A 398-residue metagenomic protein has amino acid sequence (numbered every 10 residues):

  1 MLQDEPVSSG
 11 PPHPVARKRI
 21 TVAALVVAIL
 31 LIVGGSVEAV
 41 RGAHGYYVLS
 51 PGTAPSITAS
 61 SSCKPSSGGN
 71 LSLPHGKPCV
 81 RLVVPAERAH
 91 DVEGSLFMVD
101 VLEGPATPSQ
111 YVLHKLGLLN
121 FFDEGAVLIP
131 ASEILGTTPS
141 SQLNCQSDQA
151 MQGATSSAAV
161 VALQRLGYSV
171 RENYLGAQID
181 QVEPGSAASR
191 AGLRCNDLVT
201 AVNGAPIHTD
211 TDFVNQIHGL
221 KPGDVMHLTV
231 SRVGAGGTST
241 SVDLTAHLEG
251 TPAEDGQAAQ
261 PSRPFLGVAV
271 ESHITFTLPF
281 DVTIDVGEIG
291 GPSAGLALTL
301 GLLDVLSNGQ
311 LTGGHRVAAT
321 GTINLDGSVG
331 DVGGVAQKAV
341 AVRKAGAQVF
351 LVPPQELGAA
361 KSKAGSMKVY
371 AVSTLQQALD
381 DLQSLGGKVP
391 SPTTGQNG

Functional and structural regions predicted by a protein language model:
M1-K18: N-terminal Lys/Arg-rich, disordered targeting/topogenic segments
T21-E38: Hydrophobic membrane-insertion alpha-helices, especially the h-region of bacterial N-terminal signal peptides
Y46-V92, F97-D100, L128-E183, E249-A319: PDZ/PDZ-like peptide-tail recognition elements
L163, A188, N196-V199, L228 (+5 more regions): Terminal peptide-recognition signature
L166, V214-G267, K361-G387, S391-N397: PDZ-domain C-terminal substructure recognizer with occasional recognition of PDZ-binding tails
A188-T211, A339, G346-F350: Conserved PDZ fold ligand-binding element
L300, V305-S307, G313, V317 (+1 more regions): Glycine- and Gly-Pro-enriched alpha-helical subdomains that act as flexible, kink-prone "lid/hinge" or packing modules
L351-A364: Short, glycine/polar-rich helix-capping loops at beta-to-alpha or helix-loop-helix junctions that flank or form
